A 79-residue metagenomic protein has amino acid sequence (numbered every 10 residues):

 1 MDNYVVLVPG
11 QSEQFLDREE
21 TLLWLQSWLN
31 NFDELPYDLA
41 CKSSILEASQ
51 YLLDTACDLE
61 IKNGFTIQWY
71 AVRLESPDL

Functional and structural regions predicted by a protein language model:
M1-L35: N-terminal prepro regions of secreted peptide precursors
V6, Y37-C41, Y70, L74: Hydrophobic transmembrane signal anchors and adjacent membrane-proximal interface regions, especially in viral
G10, D17, S43-S44, A71: Secondary-structure junction/capping motif
Q11-D17, E34-L39, K62, T66 (+1 more regions): Generic marker of "main functional regions" within proteins
L22-A56: Short, hydrophobic/π-rich interface segment
D54-L79: Short, compact, well-ordered microdomains
